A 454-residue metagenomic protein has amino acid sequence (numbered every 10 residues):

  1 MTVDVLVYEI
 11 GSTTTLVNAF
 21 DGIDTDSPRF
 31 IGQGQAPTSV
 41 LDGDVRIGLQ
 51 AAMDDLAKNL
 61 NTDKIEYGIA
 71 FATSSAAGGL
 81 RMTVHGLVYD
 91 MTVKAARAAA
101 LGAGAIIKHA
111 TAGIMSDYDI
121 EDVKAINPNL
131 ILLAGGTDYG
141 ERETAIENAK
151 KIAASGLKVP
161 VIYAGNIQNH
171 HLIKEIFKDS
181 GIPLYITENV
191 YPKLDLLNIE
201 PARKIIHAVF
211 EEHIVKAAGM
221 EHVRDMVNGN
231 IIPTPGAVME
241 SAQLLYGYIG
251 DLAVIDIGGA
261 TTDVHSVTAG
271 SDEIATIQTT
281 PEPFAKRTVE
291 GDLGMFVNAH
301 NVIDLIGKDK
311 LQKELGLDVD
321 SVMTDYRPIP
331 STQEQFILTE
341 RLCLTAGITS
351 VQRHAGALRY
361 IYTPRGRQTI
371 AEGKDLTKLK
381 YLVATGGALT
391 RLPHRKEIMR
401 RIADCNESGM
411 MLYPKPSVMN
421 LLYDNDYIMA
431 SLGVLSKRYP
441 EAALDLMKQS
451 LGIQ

Functional and structural regions predicted by a protein language model:
M1-V7, I23-P28, Q33-G43, I47-L252 (+6 more regions): Nucleotide/phosphate-binding catalytic cleft detector across ATP-hydrolyzing and phosphate-transferring enzymes
G11-T14, A76-G79, G258: Short flexible coil/turn linkers enriched for glycine and charged/polar residues that connect secondary-structure
S12-T15, T262, A388-L392: Conserved protein kinase catalytic core
T15-D21, M82, V254, T262-V267: Short beta-strand scaffold segments in enzyme catalytic cores
F20-G22, K178-G181, E211-I214, L311-T324: Short, compositionally biased low-complexity segments
P28, G34-T38, Q243, G247-L315 (+1 more regions): Glycine-rich phosphate-binding loop of actin/hexokinase-like ATP-binding domains
N301-Y360: A glycine- and small/hydrophobic-rich beta-loop-beta segment that serves as a flexible "lid/hinge" or phosphate-binding
